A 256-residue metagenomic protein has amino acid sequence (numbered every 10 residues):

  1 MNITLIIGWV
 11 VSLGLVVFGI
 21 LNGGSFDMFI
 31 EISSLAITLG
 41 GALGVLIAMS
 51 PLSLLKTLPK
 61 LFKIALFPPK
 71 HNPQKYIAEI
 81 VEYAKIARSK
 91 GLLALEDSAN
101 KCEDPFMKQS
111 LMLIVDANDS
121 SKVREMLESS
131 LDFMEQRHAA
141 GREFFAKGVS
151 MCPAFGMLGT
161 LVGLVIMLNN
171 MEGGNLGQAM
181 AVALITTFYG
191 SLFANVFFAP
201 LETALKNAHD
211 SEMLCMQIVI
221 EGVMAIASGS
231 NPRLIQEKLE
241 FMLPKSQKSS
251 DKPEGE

Functional and structural regions predicted by a protein language model:
M1-I7: Membrane-entry signal-anchor segments at the cytosolic-membrane interface, especially the N-terminal signal anchor
T4, L15-G141, E212-E256: Large intracellular
I7, G14-F26, F133-A208: Helix-termination/interfacial motifs at the ends of transmembrane alpha-helices
